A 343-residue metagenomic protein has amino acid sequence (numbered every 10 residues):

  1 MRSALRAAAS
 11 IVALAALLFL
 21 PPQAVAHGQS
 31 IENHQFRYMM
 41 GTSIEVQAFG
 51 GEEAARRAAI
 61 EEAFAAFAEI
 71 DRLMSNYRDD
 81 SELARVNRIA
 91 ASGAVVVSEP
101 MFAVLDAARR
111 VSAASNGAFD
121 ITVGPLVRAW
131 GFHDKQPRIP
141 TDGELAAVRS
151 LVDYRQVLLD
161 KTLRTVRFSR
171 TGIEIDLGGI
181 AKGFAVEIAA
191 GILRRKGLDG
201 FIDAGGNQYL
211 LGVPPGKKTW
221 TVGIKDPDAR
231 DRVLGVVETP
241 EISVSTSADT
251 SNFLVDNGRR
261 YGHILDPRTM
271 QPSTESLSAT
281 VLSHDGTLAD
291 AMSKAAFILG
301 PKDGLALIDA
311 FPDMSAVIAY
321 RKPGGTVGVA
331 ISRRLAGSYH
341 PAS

Functional and structural regions predicted by a protein language model:
R2-S343: Mature catalytic core of soluble alpha/beta enzymes
